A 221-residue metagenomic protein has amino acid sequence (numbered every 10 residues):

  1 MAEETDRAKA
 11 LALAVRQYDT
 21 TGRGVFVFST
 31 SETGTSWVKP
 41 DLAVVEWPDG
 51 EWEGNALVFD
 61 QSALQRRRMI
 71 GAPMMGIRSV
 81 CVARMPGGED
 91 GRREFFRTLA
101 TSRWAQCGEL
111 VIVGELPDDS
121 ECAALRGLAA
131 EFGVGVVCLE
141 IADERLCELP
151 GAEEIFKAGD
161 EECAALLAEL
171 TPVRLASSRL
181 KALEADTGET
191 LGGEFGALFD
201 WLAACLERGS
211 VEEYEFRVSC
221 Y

Functional and structural regions predicted by a protein language model:
M1-A56, Y221: Acidic-basic catalytic patches of nuclease active cores, encompassing PD-(D/E)XK and other metal-cofactor nuclease
V44-S79: Active-site beta-strand-loop-beta-strand hairpin of nuclease catalytic cores that positions key catalytic residues
A63-Q65, E94-R97, D118-E121: Amphipathic coiled-coil/heptad-repeat helices and related helical stalk/stem segments that mediate oligomerization
R78-G87: Glycine-rich phosphate-binding "P-loop"
P86-G91, W104-A142: Nucleic-acid nuclease catalytic cores
E89, R93, V218-Y221: Capsid-like jelly-roll
T101: Conserved nucleotide- and phosphate/pyrophosphate-binding catalytic cores in adenylate/nucleotidyl-handling enzymes
L125-Y221: Non-catalytic C-terminal interaction segments of nucleic acid-processing enzymes
